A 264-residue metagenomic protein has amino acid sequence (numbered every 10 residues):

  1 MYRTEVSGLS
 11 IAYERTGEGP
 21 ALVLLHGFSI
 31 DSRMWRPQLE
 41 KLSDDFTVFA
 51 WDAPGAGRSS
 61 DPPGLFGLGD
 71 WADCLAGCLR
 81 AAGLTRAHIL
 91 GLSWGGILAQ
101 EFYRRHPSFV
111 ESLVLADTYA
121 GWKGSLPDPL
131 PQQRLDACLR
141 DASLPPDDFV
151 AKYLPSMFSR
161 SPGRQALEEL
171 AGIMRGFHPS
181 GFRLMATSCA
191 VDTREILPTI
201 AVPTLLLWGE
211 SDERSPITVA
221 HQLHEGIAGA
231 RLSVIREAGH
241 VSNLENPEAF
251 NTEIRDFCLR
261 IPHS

Functional and structural regions predicted by a protein language model:
L9-D61: Conserved HGGG/HGGXW glycine-rich cap/lid loop of the alpha/beta-hydrolase fold
R36-E40, F49-G91, T252-R255: Active-site loop/oxyanion-hole signature of alpha/beta-hydrolase fold enzymes
G91, G95, A99: Gly/Ala-rich beta-loop-alpha elbow adjacent to hydrolase catalytic centers
Q100, R104-R105, E111-D141: Flexible "cap/lid" loop of the alpha/beta hydrolase fold
G124-L130, S143-P198: Conserved alpha/beta-hydrolase catalytic His-Asp/Glu region
I200, L206-W208: Short beta-strand/loop motif that positions the catalytic acidic residue of the alpha/beta-hydrolase fold
S211-S215: Acidic catalytic loop of the alpha/beta-hydrolase fold
A230-S264: Catalytic active-site module of serine/aspartate enzymes centered on a nucleophile-bearing elbow/loop
